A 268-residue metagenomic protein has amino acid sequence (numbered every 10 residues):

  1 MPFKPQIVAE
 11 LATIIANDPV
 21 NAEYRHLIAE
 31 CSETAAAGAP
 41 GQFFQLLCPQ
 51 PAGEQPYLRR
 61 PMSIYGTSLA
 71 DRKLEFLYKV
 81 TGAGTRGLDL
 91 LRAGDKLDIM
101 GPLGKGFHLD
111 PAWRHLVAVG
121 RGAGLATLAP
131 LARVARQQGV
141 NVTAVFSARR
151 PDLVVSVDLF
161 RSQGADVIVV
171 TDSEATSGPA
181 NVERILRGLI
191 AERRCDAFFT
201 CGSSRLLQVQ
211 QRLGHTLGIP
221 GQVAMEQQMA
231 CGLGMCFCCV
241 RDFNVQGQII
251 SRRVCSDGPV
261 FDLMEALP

Functional and structural regions predicted by a protein language model:
P2, S251-P268: Short, basic/aromatic-enriched C-terminal tail that caps enzymatic domains
P2-A93: Ferredoxin-reductase
A16, G66, V169-T171, V223 (+1 more regions): Structural signal for conserved beta-strand scaffold positions within catalytic alpha/beta enzyme cores
A83-A230: FNR/FR-type flavoprotein reductase catalytic core
Q227-P259: Local cysteine-cluster metal-coordination motifs and their immediate loop/turn environment, predominantly Fe-S cluster
